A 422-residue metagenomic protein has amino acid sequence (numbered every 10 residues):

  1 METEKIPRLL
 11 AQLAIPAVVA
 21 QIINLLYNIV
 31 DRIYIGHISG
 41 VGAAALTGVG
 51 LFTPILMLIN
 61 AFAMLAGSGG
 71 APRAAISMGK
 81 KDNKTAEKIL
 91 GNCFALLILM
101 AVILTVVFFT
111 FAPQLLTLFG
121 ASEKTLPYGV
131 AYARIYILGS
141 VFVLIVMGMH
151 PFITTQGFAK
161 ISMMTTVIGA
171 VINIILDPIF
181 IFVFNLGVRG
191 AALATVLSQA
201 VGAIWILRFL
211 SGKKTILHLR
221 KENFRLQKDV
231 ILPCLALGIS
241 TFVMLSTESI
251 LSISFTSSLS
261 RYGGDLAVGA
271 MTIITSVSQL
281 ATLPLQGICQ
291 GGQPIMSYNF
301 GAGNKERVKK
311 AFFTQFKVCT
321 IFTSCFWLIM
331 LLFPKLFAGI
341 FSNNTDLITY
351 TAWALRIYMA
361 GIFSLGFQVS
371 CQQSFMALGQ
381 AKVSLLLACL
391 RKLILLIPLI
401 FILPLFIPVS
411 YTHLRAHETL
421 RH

Functional and structural regions predicted by a protein language model:
M1-A17, A74-V141, N185-G238, M296-G361 (+1 more regions): Short alpha-helical transmembrane segments in multi-pass integral membrane proteins
E2-I33, H37-G40, P54-G69, R73 (+5 more regions): N-terminal transmembrane alpha-helices
Q12-D31, I135, G169, S198-G202 (+4 more regions): Transmembrane helical elements of multi-pass membrane transporters/channels
A17, Q21, I33, P72 (+10 more regions): Transmembrane alpha-helix boundary and packing residues in multipass membrane permease domains and related
I22, L26-L46, L116-E123, I179-L186 (+6 more regions): Helix-terminus/linker motif at the lipid-water interface of multi-pass membrane proteins
L46-V106, V143-S162, A270-L328, L332-P334 (+1 more regions): Small-residue-rich hydrophobic transmembrane alpha-helices
G67, Y136-T154, S162-A170, A191-I204 (+4 more regions): Short runs within selected transmembrane alpha-helices of multi-pass transporters and secretion channels
N173-I174, A203-I206, L280-L283, W327 (+2 more regions): Hydrophobic transmembrane alpha-helices of multi-pass small-molecule transporters
